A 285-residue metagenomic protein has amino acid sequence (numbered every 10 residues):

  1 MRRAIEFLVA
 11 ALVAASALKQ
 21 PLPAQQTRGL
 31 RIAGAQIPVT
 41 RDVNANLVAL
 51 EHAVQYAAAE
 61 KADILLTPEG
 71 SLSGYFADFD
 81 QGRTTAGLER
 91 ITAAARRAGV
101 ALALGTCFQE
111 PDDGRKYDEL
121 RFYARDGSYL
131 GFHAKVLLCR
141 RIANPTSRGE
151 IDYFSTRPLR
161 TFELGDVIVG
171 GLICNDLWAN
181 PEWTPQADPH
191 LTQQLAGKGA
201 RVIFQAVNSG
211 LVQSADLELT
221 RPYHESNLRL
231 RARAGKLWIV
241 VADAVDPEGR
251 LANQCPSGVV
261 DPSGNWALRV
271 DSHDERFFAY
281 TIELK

Functional and structural regions predicted by a protein language model:
M1-L8: Bacterial N-terminal signal peptides that target proteins for export
L8-A14: Hydrophobic helical h-region of N-terminal Sec-dependent signal peptides in bacterial secretory/periplasmic proteins
Q26-T40: Short beta-strand segments enriched in small/hydrophobic residues
A35-P38, T67-G70, G105-F108, H133-V136 (+3 more regions): Active-site-proximal beta-strand/loop segments in catalytic clefts of secreted hydrolases
V43, V48, H52-D126, R140-R141 (+1 more regions): Cys-nucleophile CN-hydrolase/nitrilase-fold catalytic domain and related Cys-dependent amidase chemistry that acts on
R83-L104, W178-F277: CN hydrolase (nitrilase-like) catalytic-core segments centered on the catalytic cysteine and neighboring Lys/Glu
D112-V202, A206, L217, Y223 (+1 more regions): Active-site catalytic loop in hydrolytic enzyme cores
